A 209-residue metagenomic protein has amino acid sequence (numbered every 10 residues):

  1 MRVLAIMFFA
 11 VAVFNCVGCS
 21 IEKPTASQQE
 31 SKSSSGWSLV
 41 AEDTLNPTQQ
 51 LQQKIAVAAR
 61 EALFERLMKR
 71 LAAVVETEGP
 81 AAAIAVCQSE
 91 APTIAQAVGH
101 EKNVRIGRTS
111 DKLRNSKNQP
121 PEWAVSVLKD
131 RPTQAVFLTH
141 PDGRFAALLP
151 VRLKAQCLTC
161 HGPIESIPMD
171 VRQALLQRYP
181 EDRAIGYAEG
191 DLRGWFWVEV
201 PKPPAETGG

Functional and structural regions predicted by a protein language model:
M1-L4: Positively charged n-region of N-terminal signal peptides that target proteins for export
I6-C16: Bacterial N-terminal signal peptides
V17-K23: Bacterial signal peptide processing site
K23-Q156, S166-G209: Extracytoplasmic c-type cytochrome modules immediately beyond a signal peptide or single-pass transmembrane anchor
T159: Short, cysteine/histidine-rich loop/knuckle motifs that typically chelate Zn2+
P163: Cys/His-rich metal-chelating microdomains
